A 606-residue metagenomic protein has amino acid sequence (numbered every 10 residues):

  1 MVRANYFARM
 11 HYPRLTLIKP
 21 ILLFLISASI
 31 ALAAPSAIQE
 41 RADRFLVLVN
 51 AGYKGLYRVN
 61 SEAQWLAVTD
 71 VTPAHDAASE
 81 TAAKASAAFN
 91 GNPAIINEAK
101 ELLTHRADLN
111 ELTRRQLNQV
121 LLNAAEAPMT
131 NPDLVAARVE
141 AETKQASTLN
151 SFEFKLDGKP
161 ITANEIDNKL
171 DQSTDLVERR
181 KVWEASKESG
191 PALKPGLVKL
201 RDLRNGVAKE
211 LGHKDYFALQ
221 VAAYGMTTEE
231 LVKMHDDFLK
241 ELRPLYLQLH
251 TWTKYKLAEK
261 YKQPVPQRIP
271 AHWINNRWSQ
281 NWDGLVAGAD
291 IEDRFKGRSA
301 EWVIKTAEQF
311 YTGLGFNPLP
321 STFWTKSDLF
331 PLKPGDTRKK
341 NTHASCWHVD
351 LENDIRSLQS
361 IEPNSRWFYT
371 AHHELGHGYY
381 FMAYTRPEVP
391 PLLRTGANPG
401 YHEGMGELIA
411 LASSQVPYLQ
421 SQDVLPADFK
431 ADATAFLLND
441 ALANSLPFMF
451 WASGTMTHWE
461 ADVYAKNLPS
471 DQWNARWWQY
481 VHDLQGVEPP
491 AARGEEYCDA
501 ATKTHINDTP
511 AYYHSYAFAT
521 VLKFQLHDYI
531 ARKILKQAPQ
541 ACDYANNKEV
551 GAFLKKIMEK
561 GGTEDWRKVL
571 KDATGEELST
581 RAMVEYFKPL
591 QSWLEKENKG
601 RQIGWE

Functional and structural regions predicted by a protein language model:
M1-L17: N-terminal secretory signal peptides that target proteins for export/translocation
K19-S29: Bacterial N-terminal signal peptides
A34-V198, T504, D508-H514, R567-L570 (+3 more regions): N-terminal helix-rich structural modules
P35-A42, A74-H75, V120, D215 (+8 more regions): C-terminal, non-catalytic "cap/extension" segments appended to globular domains
K159-N168, Q172, V198-L358, A427 (+2 more regions): Active-site-proximal, well-structured secondary-structure segments within enzyme catalytic domains
H235-L245, T395-A431: Post-HExxH zinc-binding segment in Zn-dependent metallohydrolases
R366-M382, E403-E407: Active-site recognition of the HExxH zinc-binding catalytic motif
